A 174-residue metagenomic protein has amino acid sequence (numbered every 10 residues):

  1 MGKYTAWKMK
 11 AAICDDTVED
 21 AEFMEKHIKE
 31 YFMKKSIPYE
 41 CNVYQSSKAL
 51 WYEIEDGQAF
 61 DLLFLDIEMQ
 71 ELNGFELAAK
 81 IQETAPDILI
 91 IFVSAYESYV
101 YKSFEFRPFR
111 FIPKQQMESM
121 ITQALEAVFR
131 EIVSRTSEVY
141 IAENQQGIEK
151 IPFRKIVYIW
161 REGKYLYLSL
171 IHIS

Functional and structural regions predicted by a protein language model:
A6, K35-Y39, Q58: Short helix-terminating capping/connector loops at secondary-structure junctions
W7-K29, L63: Conserved acidic segment of CheY-like receiver
I13, V43, F92-V93: Conserved SAM-binding loop
E22-Y31, L50-W51, A78: Short, well-ordered amphipathic alpha-helices
F32-C41, I88: A generic structural motif
C41-K48: Conserved Asp/Asn-Gly motif in the active-site loop of CheY-like receiver
W51-S134: CheY-like receiver
T122-S174: Conserved binding/recognition cores within well-folded domains
